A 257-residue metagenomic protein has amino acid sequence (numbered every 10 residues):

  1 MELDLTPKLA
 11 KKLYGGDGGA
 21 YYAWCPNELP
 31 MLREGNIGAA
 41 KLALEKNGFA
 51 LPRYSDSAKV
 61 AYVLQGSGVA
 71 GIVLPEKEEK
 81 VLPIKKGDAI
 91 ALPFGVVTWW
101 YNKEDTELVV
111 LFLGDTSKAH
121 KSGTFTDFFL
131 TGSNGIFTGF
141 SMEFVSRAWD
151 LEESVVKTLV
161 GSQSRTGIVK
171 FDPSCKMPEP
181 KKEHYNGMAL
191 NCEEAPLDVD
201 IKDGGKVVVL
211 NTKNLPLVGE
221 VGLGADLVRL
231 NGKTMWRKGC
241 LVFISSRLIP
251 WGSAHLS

Functional and structural regions predicted by a protein language model:
M1-K213, L223-G224, K238-F243: An N-terminus-focused feature that recognizes amino-terminal "leader" regions
A225-S257: C-terminal, well-structured subdomains that either form a transmembrane helix-short loop-helix hairpin in multi-pass
